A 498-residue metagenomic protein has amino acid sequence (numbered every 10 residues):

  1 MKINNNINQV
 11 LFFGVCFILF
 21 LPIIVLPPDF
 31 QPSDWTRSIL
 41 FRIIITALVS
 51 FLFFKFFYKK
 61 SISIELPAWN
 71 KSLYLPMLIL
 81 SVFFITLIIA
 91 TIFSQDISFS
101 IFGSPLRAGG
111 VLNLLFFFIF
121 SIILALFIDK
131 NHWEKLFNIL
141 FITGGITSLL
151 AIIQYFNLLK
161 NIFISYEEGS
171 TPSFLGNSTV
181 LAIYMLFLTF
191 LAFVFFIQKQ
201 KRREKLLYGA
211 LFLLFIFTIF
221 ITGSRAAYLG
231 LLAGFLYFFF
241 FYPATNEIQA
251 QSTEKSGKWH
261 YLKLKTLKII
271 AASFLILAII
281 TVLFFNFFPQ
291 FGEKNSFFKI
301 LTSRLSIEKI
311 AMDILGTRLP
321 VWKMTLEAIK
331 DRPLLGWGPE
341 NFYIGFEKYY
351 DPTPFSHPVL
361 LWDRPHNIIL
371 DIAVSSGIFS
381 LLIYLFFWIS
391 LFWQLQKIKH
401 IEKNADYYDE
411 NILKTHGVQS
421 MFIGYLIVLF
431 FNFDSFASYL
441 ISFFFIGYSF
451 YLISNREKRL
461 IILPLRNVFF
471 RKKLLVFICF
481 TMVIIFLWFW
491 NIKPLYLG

Functional and structural regions predicted by a protein language model:
K2-P28, R42-F56, Y74-F93, G110-E293 (+4 more regions): Alpha-helical transmembrane segments of multi-pass inner-membrane proteins
I24-I39, Y58-I62: Short, hydrophobic transmembrane alpha-helix segments
F30-P32, F99-S104, F220-R225, L429-F436: Membrane-interface helix caps and helix-loop-helix hairpins in membrane proteins
P32-F41, W69-Y74, P105-A108, K263: Interfacial loop-to-helix junctions that mark the boundaries of transmembrane helices in multi-pass membrane
L124, N177, I307-M312, G316-W362 (+2 more regions): TM-adjacent membrane-interface loops and short helices in multi-pass inner/ER membrane proteins
L283-F297, K473-G498: Hydrophobic alpha-helical transmembrane segments in integral membrane proteins
F298-I314, G498: Short extracytoplasmic/periplasmic juxtamembrane "stem" segments immediately C-terminal to an N-terminal membrane anchor
S449-N491: Long, domain-scale regions corresponding to catalytic signaling modules most often appended to membrane systems
